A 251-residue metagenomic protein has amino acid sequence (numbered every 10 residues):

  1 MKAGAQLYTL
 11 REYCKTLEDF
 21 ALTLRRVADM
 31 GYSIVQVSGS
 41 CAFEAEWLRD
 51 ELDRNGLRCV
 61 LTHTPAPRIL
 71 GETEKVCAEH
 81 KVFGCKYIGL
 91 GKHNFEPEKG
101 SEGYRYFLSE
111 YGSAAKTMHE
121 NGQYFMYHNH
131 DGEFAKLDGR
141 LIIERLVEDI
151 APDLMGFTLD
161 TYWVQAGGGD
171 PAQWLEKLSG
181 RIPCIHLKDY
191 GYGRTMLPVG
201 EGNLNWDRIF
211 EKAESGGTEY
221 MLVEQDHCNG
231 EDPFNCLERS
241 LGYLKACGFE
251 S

Functional and structural regions predicted by a protein language model:
M1-Y87, G180, G242-K245, F249-S251: N-terminal pre-domain/capping segments
A3-L7, V35-V37, C59-T64, I88-L90 (+4 more regions): Hydrophobic faces of well-ordered beta-strands that scaffold small-molecule active sites in alpha/beta enzyme cores
E12-L17, I34-W47, T64-E72, F95-K99 (+4 more regions): Acidic-and-aromatic substrate-binding clefts and catalytic sites of carbohydrate-active enzymes
E18-L22, T73-K75, G103-G112, G139-E144 (+3 more regions): Charged helix-capping and loop-helix junction motifs
V35, M118-F210: Acidic/histidine-rich catalytic cores of soluble enzymes
L48-T64, Y111-M118, E144-P152: Alpha-helix-loop-beta-strand connector modules within alpha/beta enzyme cores
G71-E110: Glycine/small-residue-rich loop that forms an oxyanion/phosphate-binding "nest" at active or ligand-binding sites
H227-S251: Aromatic-rich peripheral "rim/lid" segments of glycoside hydrolase catalytic domains that contact and position glycan
